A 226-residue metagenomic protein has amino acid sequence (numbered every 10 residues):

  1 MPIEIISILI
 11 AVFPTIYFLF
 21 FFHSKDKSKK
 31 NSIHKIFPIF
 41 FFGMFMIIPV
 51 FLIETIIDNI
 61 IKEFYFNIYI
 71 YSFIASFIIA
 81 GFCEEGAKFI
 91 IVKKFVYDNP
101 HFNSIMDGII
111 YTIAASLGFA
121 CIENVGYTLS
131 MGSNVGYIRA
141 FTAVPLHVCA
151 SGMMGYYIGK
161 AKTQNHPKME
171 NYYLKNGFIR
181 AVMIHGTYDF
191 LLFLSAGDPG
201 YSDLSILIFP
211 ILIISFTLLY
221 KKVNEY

Functional and structural regions predicted by a protein language model:
M1-Y226: Hydrophobic alpha-helical segments at protein termini of multi-pass membrane proteins
